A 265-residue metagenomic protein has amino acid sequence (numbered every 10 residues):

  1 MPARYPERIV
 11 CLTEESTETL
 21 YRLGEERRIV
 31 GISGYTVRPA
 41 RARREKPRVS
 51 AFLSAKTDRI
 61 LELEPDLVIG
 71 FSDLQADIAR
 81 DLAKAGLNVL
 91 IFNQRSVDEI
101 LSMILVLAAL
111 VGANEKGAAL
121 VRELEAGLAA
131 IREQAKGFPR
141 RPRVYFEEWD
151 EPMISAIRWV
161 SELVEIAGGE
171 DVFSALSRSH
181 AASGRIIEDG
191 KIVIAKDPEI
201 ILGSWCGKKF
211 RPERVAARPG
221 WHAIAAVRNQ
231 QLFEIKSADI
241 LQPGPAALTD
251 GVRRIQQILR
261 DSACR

Functional and structural regions predicted by a protein language model:
M1-R265: N-terminal ligand-binding lobe of clamshell/alpha-beta domains
